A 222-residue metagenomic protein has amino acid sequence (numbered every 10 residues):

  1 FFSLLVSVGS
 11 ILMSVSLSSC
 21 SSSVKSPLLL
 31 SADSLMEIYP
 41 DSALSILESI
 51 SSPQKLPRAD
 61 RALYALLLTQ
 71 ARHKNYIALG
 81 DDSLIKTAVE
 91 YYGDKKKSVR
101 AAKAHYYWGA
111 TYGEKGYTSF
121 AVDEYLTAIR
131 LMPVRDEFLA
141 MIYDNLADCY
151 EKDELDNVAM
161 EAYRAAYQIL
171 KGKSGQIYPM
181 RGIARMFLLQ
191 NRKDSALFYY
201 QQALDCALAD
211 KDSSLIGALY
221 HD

Functional and structural regions predicted by a protein language model:
S3-S16: Bacterial N-terminal signal peptides
C20-D222: A "functional boundary" signal
